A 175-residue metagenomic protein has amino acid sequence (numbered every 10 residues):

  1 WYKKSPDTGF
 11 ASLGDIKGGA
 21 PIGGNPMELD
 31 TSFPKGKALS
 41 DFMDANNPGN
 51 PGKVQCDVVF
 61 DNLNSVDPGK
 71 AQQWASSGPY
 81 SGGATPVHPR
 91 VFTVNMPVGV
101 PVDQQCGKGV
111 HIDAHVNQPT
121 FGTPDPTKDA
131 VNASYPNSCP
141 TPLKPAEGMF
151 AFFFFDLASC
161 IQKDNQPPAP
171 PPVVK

Functional and structural regions predicted by a protein language model:
W1-D15, P21, A84-R90, P97-K175: Extracellular ligand-binding/catalytic regions of CAZymes and related secreted enzymes and adhesion modules
W1-F92: An acidic, glycine-rich "communication" segment
